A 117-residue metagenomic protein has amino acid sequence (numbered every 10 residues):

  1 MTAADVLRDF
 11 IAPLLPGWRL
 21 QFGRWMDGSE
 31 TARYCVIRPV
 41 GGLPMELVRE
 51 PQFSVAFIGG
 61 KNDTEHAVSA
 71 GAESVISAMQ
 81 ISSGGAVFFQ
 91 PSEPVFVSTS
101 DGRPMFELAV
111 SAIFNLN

Functional and structural regions predicted by a protein language model:
M1-R19, R38-N117: Charged, amphipathic alpha-helical segments and their flanking helix caps
Q21-S29: Short acidic low-complexity segments
G28-T31, R49: A short, polar/charged loop/turn motif at coil->beta-strand junctions and beta-hairpin connectors
E30-P39: A short, hydrophobic beta-strand-centered structural micro-motif
